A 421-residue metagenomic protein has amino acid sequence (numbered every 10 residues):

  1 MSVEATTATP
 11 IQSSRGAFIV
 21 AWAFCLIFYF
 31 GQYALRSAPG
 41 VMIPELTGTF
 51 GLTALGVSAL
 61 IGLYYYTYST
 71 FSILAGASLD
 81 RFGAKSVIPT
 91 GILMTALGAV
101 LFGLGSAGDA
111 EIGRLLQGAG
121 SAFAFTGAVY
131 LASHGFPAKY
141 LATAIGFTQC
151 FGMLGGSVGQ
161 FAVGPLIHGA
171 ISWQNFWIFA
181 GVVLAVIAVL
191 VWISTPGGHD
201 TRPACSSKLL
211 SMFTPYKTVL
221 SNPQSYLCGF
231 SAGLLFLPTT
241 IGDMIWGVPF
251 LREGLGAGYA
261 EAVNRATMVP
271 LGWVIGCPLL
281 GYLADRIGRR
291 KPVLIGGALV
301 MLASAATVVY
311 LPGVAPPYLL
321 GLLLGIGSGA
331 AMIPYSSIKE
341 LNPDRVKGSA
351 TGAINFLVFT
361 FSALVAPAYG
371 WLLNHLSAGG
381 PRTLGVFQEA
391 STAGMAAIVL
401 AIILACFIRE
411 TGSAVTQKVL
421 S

Functional and structural regions predicted by a protein language model:
A5-R15, G198-G229, S421: Juxtamembrane intracellular "pre-TM" segments in multi-pass secondary transporters
V20-A54, A75, G242-V248, V365-Y369: Extracytoplasmic
Y33, S37, Y65-I73, G156-S157 (+4 more regions): Residue-level signature of mid-helix packing/kink "hotspots" within the transmembrane helices of 12-pass Major
P39-G40, N222-L280, S362-G370: Extracytoplasmic gate region of multi-pass secondary transporters
T70-G108, A284, K291: Conserved MFS/SLC helix-loop-helix module at the cytosolic interface between two early adjacent transmembrane helices
G98, G108-L116, A315-L323: Paired small-residue
A107, F147-P196: Helix-loop-helix hairpin linking two adjacent transmembrane segments in secondary transporters
G113-G152: Cytoplasmic helix-loop-helix junction between adjacent transmembrane helices in 12-TM secondary transporters
